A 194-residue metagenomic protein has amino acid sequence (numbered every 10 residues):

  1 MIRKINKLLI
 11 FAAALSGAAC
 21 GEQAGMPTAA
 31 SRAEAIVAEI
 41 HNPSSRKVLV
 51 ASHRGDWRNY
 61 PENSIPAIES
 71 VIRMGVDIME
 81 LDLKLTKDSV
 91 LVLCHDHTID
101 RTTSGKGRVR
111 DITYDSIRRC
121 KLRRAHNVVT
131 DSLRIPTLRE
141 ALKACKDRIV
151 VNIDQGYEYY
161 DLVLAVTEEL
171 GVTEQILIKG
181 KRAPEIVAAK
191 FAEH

Functional and structural regions predicted by a protein language model:
M1-R32: Bacterial Sec-dependent N-terminal signal peptides
C20-H194: Phosphate-group recognition and catalysis centered on beta-loop-alpha active-site segments
